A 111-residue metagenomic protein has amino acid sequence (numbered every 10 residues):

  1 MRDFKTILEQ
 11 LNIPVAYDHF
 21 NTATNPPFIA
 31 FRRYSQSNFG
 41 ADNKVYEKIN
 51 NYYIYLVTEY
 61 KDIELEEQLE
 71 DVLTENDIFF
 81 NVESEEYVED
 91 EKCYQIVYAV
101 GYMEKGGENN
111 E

Functional and structural regions predicted by a protein language model:
M1-N51, Y55-E111: Long, contiguous binding/interaction regions
